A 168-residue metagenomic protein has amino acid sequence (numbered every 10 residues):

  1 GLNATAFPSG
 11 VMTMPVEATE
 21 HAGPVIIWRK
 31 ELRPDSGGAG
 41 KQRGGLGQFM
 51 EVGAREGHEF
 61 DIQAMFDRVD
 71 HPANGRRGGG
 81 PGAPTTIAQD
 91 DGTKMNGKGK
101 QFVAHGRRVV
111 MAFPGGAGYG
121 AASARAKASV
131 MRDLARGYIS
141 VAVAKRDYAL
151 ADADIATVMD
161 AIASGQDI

Functional and structural regions predicted by a protein language model:
G1-I168: Glycine/proline-enriched, intrinsically flexible loops and inter-domain linkers
